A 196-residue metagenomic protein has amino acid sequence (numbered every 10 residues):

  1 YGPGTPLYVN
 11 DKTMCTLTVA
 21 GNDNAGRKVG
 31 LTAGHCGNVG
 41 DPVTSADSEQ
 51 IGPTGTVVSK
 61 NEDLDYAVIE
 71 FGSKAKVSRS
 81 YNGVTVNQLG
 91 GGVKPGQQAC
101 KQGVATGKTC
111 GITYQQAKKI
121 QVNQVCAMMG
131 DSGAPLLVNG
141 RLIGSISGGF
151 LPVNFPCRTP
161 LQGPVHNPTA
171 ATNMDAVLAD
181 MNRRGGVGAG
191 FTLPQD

Functional and structural regions predicted by a protein language model:
Y1-G26, G34, A176-D196: Extracytoplasmic low-complexity, Pro/Thr/Ser/Ala/Gly-rich segments that lie immediately after a secretion/anchoring
V9-K118, L137-N139: Serine endopeptidase catalytic core focused on the charge-relay Asp
V39-T44, G133-L136, N154-P160: A short, polar/proline- and glycine-enriched secondary-structure boundary/capping micro-motif
S48-I51, A99, M129, M181-N182 (+1 more regions): Compositionally biased, low-complexity repeat tracts
F71-G83, L151-D196: C-terminal cap/linker of serine protease catalytic domains
V122: FAD-site-proximal beta/loop scaffold in flavoenzymes
C126-F150, N154-F155: Catalytic nucleophile loop of clan PA
